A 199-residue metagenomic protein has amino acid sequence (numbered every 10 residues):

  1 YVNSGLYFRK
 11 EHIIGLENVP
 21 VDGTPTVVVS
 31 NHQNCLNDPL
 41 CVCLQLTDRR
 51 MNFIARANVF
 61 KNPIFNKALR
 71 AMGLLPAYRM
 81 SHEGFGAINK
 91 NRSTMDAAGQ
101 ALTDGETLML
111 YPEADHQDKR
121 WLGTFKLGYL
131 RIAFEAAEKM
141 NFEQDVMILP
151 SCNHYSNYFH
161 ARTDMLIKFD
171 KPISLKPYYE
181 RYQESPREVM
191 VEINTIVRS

Functional and structural regions predicted by a protein language model:
S4-S185: Soluble catalytic domains of membrane acyltransferases
E188, T195-S199: Long, charge-rich alpha-helical interaction segments
